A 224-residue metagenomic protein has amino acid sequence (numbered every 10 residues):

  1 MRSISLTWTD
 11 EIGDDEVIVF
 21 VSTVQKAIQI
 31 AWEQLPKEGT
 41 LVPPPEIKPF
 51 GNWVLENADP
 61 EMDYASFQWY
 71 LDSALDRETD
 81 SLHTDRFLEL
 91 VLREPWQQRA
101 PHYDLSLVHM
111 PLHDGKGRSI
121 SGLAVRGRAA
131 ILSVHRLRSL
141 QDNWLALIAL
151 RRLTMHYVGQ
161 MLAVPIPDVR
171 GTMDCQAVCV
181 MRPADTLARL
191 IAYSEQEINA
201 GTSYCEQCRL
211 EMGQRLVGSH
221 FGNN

Functional and structural regions predicted by a protein language model:
M1-D114: Propeptide-to-catalytic entry region of secreted or membrane-anchored zinc metalloproteases
M1-S3, P101, R126, C175-V178: A structure-centric signal for secondary-structure junctions around beta-strands
Q29, E33-K37, A146, A163 (+1 more regions): Residue-level recognition of short, structured coil/turn motifs that connect secondary structure elements
E61-S66, S119, V169-R170: Low-complexity, polar-biased intrinsically disordered regions enriched in Pro/Ser/Thr/Gly
E78-S81, A146-L150, C175-V178: Glycine-rich, flexible loop segments associated with nucleotide phosphate handling
R93-I166: Active-site-proximal segment of zinc-dependent metalloprotease catalytic domains
G127-W144, P165-N224: Metalloprotease/metallohydrolase-associated module, dominated by Zn2+-dependent proteases
